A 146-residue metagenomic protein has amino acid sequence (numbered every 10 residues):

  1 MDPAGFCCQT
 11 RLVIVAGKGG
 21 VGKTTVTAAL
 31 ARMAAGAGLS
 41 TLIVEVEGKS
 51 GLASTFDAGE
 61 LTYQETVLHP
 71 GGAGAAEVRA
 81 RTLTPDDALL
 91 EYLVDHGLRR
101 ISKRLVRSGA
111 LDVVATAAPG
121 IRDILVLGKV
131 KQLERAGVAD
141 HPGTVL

Functional and structural regions predicted by a protein language model:
M1-I14, V21, V26-L146: Flexible phosphate-sensing "switch/lid" loops adjacent to ATP/NTP-binding sites across phosphate-transfer
